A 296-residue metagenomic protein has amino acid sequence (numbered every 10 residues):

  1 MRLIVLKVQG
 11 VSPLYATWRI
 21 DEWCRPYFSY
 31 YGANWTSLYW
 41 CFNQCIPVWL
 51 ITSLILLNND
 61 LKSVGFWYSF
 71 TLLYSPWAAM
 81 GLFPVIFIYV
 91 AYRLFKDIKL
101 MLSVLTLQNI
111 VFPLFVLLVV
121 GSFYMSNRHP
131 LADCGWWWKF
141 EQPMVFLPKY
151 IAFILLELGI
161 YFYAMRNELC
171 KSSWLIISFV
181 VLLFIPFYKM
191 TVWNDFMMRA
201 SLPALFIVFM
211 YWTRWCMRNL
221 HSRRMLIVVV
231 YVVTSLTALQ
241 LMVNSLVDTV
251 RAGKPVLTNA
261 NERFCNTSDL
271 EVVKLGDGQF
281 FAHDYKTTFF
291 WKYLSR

Functional and structural regions predicted by a protein language model:
M1-I55: Conserved catalytic motifs of ABC-family nucleotide-binding domains
R2-A16, F42, L73-E168, S172 (+3 more regions): Transmembrane catalytic cores of multi-pass membrane glycosyltransferases and polysaccharide-assembly enzymes
P26, Y30-N34, C41-L50, F83 (+2 more regions): Membrane-embedded alpha-helical segments of multi-pass membrane proteins, especially the transmembrane helices
W35-T36, S53-L54, K62-F87: Membrane-interface alpha helices of multi-pass inner-membrane proteins
T52-D60, P84-K96, F209-M217: Hydrophobic transmembrane alpha-helices
L56-T71, K99, N109-I110, I176: Short hydrophobic alpha-helices at membrane interfaces in multi-pass membrane enzymes
D195-R218: Hydrophobic/aromatic-rich transmembrane helices and adjacent perimembrane loops
R224-R296: Intrinsically disordered, polar/acidic, low-complexity terminal segments
